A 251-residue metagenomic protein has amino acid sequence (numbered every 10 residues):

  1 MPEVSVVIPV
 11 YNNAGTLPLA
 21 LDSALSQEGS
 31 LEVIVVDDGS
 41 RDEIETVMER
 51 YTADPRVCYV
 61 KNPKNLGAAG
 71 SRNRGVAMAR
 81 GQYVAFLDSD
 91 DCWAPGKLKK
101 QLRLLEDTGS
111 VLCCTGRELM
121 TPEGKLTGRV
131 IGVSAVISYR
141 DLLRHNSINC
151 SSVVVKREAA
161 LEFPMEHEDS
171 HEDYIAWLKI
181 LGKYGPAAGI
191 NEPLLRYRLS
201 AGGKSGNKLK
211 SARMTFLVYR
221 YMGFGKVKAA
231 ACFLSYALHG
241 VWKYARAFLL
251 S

Functional and structural regions predicted by a protein language model:
P2-S5, E32, I175: Cell-envelope/extracellular polymer assembly enzymes that use nucleotide-activated donors
G15-P18, D42-R50, C92, G96: Acidic helix N-cap motif at the loop->helix transition within catalytic regions of sugar-transfer enzymes
D22-L31: Short, acidic, metal-binding catalytic loop of nucleotide-sugar glycosyltransferases
S23, D37-T46, K64, D88: A conserved acidic beta->alpha catalytic loop
N62-A79: Glycine-rich, basic loop-to-helix element that forms the pyrophosphate-binding segment of sugar-nucleotide handling
A77, V130-K210: Conserved nucleotide-sugar donor-binding catalytic segment
V84: Short aromatic/hydrophobic "clamp" motif used to bind/position activated sugar donors
G96-T127: Conserved donor NDP-sugar-binding/catalytic core segment of glycosyltransferases
